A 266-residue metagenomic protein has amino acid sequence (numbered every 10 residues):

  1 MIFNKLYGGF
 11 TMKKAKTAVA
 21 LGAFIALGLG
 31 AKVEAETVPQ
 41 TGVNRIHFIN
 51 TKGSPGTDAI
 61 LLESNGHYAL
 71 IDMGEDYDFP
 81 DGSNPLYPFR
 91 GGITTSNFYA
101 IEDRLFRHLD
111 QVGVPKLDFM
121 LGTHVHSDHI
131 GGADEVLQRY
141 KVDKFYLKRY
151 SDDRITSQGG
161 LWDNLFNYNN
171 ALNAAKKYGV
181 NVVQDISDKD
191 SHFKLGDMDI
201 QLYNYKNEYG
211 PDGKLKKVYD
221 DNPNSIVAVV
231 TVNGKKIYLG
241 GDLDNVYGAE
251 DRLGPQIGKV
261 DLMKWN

Functional and structural regions predicted by a protein language model:
L6, F10-A35: Sec-dependent N-terminal signal peptides of Gram-positive bacterial secreted proteins and lipoproteins
E36-P115, Q184-W265: Core dinuclear metal-dependent hydrolase active-site scaffold
P115-D128: Metallo-beta-lactamase
M120-T123, K148, N266: Conserved residues at the C-terminal ends of beta-strands
G122, I130-R139, I155-Y168: Metal-dependent catalytic neighborhoods of phosphoester/phosphodiester hydrolases
L137-K141, P255-G258: Short, conserved loop/helix-junction motifs that constitute active-site signature segments in enzyme catalytic cores
Y140-K144, Y178-V180: A short helix->loop->beta-strand "cap" motif at the edges of active sites that frequently abuts
D143-D152, K264: Short internal beta-strands
